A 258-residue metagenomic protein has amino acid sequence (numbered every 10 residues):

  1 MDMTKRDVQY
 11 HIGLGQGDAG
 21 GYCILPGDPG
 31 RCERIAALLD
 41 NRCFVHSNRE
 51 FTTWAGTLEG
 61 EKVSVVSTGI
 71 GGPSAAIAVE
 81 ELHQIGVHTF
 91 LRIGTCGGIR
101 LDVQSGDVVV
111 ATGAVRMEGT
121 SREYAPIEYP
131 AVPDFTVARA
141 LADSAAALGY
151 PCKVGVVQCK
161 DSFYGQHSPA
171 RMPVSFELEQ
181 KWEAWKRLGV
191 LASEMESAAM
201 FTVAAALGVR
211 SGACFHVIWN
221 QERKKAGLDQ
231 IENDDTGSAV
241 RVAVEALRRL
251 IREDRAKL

Functional and structural regions predicted by a protein language model:
M1-A140, S144: Metabolite-binding pocket within alpha/beta catalytic cores that recognizes anionic/polar moieties
P26-G30, I70-I77, I85, V132-A140 (+5 more regions): Conserved active-site and cofactor/substrate-binding residues in soluble primary-metabolism enzymes
R42-S47, G149-V156, R252-L258: Flexible, glycine/charged-enriched surface loops at secondary-structure junctions
H88-T89, L191, R210: Short acidic/polar active-site loop segments enriched in Thr and Asp
A131-G189: Active-site rim beta-loop-alpha module in soluble metabolic enzymes
A140-L148, V203, V242-E253: Generic non-transmembrane alpha-helical segments
A198-E232: Zn-dependent metallopeptidase/amidohydrolase metal-coordination segment
Q221-L258: His/Asp/Glu-rich mid-to-C-terminal helical/loop segments that flank catalytic regions of hydrolases
